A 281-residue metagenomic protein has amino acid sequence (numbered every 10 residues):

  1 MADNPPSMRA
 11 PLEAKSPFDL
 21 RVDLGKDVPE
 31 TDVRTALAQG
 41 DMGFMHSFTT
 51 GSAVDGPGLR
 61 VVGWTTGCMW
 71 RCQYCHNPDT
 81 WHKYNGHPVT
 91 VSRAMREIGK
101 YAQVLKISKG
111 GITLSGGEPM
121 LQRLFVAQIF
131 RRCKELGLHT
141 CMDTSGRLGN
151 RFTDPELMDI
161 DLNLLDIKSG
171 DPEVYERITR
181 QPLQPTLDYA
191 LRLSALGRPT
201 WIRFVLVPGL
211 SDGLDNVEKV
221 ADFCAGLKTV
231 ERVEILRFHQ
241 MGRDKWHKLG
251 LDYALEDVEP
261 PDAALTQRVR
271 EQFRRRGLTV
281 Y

Functional and structural regions predicted by a protein language model:
M1-S52, P208-Y281: Auxiliary Fe-S-binding modules of radical SAM enzymes
T35-D41, W81-G99: Non-heme iron-sulfur electron-transfer modules
L37-A38, V54-G56, K106, E156-L157: Solvent-exposed alpha-helices and their adjacent loops that cap or buttress functional pockets in soluble metabolic
S47-T49, A53-V89: Canonical Radical SAM [4Fe-4S] cluster-binding loop centered on the CxxxCxxC motif and its immediate flanking residues
D79-K83, E176-P182, G250-V258: Short glycine-enriched, charge-decorated loop/helix-capping segments at active-site entrances that position
P88, R180-L183, P260-A263: Short, conserved loop/turn and helix-capping segments at secondary-structure boundaries that abut family-defining
M95, G99-G111, G116, M120-K248: Conserved AdoMet/S-adenosylmethionine-binding subsite of the radical SAM
